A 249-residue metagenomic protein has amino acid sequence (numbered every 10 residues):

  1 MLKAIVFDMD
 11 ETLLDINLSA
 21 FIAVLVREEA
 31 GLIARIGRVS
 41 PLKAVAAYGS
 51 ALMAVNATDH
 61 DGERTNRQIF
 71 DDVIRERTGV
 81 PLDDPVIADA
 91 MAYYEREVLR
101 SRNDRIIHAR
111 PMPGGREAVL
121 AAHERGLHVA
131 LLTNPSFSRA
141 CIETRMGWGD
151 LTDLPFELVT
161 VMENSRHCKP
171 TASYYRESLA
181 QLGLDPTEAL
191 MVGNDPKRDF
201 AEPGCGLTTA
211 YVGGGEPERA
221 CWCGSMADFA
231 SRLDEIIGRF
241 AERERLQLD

Functional and structural regions predicted by a protein language model:
M1-A47: Active-site neighborhood of HAD-like aspartate-dependent phosphohydrolases
M1-I5, R116, L120-H123, L132-F137 (+1 more regions): Asp-based, Mg2+/Mn2+-dependent phosphohydrolase catalytic module
L13-D15, A20, A54, T58 (+2 more regions): Short histidine/acidic/glycine/proline-rich micro-motifs that form metal- and phosphate-coordinating active-site loops
L18-F21, L25, P111, C141-T144 (+1 more regions): Residues at alpha-helix caps and immediate loop-helix transition turns in enzyme cores, especially N- and C-cap
A34-S40, V80, D150-P155, G183: Short helix-capping segments at alpha-helix termini
K43, G49-L99: A metal-dependent, Asp-based hydrolase signature
R64-T65, A88, L99-A130: Short, acidic loop-to-helix structural element flanking the phosphoryl-transfer center in phosphate-processing enzymes
